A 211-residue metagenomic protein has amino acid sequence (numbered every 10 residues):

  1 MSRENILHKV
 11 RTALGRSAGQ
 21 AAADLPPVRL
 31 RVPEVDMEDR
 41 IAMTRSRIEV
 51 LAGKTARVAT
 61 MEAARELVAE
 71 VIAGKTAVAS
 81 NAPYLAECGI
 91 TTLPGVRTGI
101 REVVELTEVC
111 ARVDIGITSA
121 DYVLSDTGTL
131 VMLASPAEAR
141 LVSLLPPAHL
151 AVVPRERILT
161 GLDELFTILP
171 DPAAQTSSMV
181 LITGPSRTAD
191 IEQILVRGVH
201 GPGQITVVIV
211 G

Functional and structural regions predicted by a protein language model:
M1-G211: The feature marks the mature, well-folded catalytic cores of soluble enzymes
